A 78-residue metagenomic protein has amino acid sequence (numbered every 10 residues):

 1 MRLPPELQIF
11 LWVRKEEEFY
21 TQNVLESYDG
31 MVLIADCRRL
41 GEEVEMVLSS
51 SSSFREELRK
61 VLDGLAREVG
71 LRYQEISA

Functional and structural regions predicted by a protein language model:
M1-V13: Short glycine-/aliphatic-rich beta-strand segments at the starts of folded cytosolic domains
I9-L11, E45-S50: Short cationic amphipathic helices and targeting signals
R14, E18, S51-F54: Short beta->alpha junction loops/turns
K15-M31: Short amphipathic alpha-helix segments
N23, C37, S51: Surface loops and adjacent helix of pleckstrin homology
M31-C37: A short linear hydrophobic-aromatic micro-motif
G41-E43: Short acidic/glycine-enriched loop/turn segments that link adjacent beta-strands
V47-A78: C-terminal structural segments of small proteins and small subunits
